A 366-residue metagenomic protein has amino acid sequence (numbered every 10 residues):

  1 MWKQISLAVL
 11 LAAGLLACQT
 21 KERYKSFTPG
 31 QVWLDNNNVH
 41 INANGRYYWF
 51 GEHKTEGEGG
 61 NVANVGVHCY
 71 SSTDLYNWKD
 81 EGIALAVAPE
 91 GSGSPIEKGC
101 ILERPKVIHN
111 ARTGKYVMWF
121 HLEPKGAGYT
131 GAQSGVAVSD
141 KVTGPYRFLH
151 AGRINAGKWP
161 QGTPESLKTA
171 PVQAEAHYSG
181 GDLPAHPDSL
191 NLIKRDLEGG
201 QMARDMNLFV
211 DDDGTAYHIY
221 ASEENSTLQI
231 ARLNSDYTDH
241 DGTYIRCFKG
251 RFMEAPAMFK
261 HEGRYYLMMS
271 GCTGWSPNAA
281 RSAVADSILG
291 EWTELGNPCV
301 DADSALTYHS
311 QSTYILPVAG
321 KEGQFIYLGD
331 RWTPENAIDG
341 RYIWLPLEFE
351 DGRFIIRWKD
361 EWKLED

Functional and structural regions predicted by a protein language model:
M1-S6: Bacterial N-terminal signal peptides that target proteins for export
L7-L10, V62: Generic hydrophobic alpha-helical membrane-segment signal
V9-C18: Hydrophobic h-region of N-terminal signal peptides that target proteins for export in Gram-negative bacteria
C18-D366: Carbohydrate-active catalytic/glycan-binding domains of CAZyme proteins, especially the secreted or lumenal ectodomains
